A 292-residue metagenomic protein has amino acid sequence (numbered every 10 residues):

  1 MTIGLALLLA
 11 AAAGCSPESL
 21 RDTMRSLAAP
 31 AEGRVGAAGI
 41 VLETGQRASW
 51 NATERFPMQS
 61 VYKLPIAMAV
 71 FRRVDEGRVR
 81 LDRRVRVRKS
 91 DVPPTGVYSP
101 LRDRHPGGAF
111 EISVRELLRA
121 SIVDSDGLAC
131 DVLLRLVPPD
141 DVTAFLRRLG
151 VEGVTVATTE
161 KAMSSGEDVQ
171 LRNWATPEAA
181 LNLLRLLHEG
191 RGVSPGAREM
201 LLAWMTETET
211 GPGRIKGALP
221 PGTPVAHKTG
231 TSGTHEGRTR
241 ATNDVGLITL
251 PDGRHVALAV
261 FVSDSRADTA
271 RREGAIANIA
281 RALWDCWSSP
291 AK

Functional and structural regions predicted by a protein language model:
I3-S19: Bacterial Sec-dependent signal peptides at the C-terminal "C-region" and cleavage site
G14-P57, C286: Beta-lactamase-like hydrolase cores
S16-L27, L136-P138, N182-G213, A218-P221 (+1 more regions): Structured C-terminal helix/loop/strand segments within mature extracytoplasmic catalytic/sensor domains
P30-R34, E43, N51-T53, Q59-V61 (+9 more regions): Extracytoplasmic
R34, F110, D131-G192: Mid-domain, small-residue-enriched loop/turn segments at the edges of structured enzyme/sensor domains
L42, L81-S99, V137-P138, W204: Acidic helix-start/capping segments at beta-turn-to-alpha-helix junctions
G45, P57-R88, S121, L258: Active-site SXXK
V92-D131, P139: Conserved catalytic neighborhood of penicillin-recognizing serine enzymes
